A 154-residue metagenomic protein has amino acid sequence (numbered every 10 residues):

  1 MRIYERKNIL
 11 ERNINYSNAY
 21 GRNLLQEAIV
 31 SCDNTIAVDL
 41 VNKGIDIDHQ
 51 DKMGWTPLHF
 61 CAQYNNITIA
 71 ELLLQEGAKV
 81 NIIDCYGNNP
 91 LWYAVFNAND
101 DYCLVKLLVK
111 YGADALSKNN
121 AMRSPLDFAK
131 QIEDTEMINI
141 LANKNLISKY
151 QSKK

Functional and structural regions predicted by a protein language model:
M1-N8, Y111, N120-R123, D127-K154: Ankyrin-repeat-protein effector appendages
M1-S31, V38, N42, I147-K154: Intrinsically disordered, low-complexity regulatory segments in ankyrin-centric signaling systems
N8-R12, V38-D46, E71-K79, K106-D114 (+1 more regions): Ankyrin repeat domain, specifically the short helix-to-loop turn at the C-terminus of the second helix of each repeat
Y16-S17, I47-Q50, I82-I83, A115-K118 (+1 more regions): Ankyrin repeat boundary signal
E27-C32, F60-N66, Y93-D101, F128-E133: Ankyrin repeat A-helix N-terminal signature
V30, K52-W55, H59-Y64, T68-K79 (+2 more regions): Alpha-helical adaptor scaffolds
T35-I36, T68-I69, C103-L104, E136-M137: Conserved ankyrin/ankyrin-like repeat signature
